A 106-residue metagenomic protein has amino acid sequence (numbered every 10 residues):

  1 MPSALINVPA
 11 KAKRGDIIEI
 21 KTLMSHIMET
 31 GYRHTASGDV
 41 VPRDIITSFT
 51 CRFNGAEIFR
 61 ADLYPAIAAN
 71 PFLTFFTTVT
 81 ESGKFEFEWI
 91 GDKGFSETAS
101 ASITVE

Functional and structural regions predicted by a protein language model:
M1-P2: Proline/serine/threonine-rich low-complexity linkers at boundaries of modular beta-sandwich domains
L5-A10, R14-L63, A68: Contiguous segments within soluble domain cores/interaction surfaces
I17, T80-K84: Extracellular Ig-like/FN3 beta-sandwich strand-entry sites
P71-F75: Short strand-edge motifs at loop-to-beta-strand transitions and within beta-strands of extracellular beta-rich domains
G83-G91: Short, aromatic- and glycine-rich surface loops/edge beta-strands on solvent-exposed regions
G91-A99: Short acidic/polar inter-strand loop motif in beta-rich domains
S102-E106: Short beta-strand edge segments in extracellular beta-sheet folds
